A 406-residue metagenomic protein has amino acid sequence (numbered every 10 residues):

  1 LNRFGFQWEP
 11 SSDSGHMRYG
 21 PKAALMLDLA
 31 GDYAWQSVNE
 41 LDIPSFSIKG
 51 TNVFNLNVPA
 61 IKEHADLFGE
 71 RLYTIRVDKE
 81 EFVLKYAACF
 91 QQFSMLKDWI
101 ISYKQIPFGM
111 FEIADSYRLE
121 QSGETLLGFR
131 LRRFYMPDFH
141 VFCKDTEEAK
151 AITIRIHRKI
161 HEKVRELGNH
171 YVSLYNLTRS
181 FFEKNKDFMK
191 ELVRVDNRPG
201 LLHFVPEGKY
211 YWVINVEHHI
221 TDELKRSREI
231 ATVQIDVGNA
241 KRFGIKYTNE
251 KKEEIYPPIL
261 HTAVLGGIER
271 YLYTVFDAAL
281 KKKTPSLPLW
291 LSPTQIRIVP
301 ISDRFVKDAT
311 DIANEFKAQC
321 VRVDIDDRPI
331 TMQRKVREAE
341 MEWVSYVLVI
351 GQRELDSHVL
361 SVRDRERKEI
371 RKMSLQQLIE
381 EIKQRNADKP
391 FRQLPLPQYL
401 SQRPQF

Functional and structural regions predicted by a protein language model:
L1-F406: NTP/phosphate- and nucleic-acid-binding module
